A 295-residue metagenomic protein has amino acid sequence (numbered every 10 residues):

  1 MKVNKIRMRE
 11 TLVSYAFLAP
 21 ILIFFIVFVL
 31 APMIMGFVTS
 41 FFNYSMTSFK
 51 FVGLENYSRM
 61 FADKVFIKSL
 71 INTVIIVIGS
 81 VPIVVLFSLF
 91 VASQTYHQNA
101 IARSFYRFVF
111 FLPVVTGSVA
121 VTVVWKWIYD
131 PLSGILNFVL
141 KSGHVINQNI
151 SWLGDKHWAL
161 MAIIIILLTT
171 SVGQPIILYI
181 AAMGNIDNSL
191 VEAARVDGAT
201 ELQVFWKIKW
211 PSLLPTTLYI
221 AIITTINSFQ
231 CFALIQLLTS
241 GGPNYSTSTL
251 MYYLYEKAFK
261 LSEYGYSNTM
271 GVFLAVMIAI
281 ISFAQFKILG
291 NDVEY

Functional and structural regions predicted by a protein language model:
I6-Y295: A structural signal for multi-pass alpha-helical bundles of membrane permease subunits that mediate small-molecule
